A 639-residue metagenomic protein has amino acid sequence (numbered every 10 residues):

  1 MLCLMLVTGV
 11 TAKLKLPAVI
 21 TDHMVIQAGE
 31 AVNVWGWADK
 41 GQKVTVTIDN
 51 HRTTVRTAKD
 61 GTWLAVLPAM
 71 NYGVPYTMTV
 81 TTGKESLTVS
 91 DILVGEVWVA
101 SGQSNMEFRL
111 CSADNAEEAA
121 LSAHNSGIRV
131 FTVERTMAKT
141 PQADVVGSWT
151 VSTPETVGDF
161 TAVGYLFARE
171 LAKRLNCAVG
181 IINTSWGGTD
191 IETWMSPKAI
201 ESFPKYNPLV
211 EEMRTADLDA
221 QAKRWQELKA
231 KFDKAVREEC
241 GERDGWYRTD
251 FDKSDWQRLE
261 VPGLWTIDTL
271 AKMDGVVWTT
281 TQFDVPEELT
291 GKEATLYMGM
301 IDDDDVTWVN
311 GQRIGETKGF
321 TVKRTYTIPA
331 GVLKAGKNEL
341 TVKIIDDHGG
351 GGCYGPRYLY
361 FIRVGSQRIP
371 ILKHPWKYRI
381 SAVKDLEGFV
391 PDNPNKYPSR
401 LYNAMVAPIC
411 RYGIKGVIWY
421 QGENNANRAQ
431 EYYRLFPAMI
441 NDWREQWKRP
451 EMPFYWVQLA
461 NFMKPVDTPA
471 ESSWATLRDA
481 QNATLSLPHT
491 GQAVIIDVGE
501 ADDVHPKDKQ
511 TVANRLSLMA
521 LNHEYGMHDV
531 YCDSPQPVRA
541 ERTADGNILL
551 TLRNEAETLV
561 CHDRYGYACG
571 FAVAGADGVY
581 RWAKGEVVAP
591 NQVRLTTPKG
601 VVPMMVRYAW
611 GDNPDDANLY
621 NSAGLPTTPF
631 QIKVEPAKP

Functional and structural regions predicted by a protein language model:
A12-K40, I92-A100, E107, E260-M273 (+4 more regions): Non-catalytic, glycine-rich low-complexity segments
K13, V19-V94, G350-G352: Ser/Thr-rich low-complexity repeats and stalk/linker segments
W35, W256, F283-G311, L340-V342: Aromatic-lined ligand-binding clefts that engage carbohydrates, nucleic acids, or primary amines
N50-G73, M300, T307-F361: Beta-strand-rich ligand-recognition modules
R52, R553-P639: C-terminal beta-sandwich/jelly-roll accessory domains of carbohydrate-active enzymes
V74-G83, T341-V342, M604-W610: Short, aromatic- and glycine-rich surface loops/edge beta-strands on solvent-exposed regions
L87-V151, I182-I267, K337-Y412: An acidic-aromatic loop/edge-strand motif
E211, Q221-V261, R478-G570: Catalytic cores of secreted or luminal carbohydrate-active enzymes
